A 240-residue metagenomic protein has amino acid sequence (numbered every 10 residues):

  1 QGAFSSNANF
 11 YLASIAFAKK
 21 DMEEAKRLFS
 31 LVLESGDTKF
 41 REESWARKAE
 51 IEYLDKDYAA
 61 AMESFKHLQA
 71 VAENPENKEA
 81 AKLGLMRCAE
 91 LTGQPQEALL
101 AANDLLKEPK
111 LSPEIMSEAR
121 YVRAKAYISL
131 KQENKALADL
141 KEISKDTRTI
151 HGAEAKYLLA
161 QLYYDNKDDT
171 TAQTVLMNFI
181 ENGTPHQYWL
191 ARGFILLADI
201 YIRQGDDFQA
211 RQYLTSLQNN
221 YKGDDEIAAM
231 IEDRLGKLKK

Functional and structural regions predicted by a protein language model:
Q1-K240: Acidic, polar-rich low-complexity tracts and alpha-helical solenoid repeat scaffolds
